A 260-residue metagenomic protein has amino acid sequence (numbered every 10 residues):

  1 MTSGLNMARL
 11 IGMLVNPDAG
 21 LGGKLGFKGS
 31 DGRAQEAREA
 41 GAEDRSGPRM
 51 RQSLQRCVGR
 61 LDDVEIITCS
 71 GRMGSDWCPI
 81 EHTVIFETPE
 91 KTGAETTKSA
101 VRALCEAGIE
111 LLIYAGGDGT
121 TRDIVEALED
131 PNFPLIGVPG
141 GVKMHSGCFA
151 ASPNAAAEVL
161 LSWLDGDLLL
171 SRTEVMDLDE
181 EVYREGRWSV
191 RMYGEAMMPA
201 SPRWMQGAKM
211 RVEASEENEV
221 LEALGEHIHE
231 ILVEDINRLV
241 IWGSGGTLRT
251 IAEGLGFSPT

Functional and structural regions predicted by a protein language model:
G4-E110, A157-E219, A223-H227: ATP/NTP phosphate-donor binding region
P17-G20, S70-S75, I113-R122, V142-K143 (+1 more regions): Gly/Ser/Thr-rich loops at beta-strand to alpha-helix junctions that form or flank small-molecule/cofactor-binding
L25-G26, P79, V125-A127, F149 (+1 more regions): Short amphipathic alpha-helical segments
E65, N132-P134, L239: Proline-centered loop/turn at the N-terminus of a beta-strand
H82-P89, N132-G140, F257-T260: Short hydrophobic/aromatic-enriched beta-strand-loop microsegments
L111, A115, I124-P153: Short, acidic/small-residue loops that bind anionic groups at enzyme active sites
G119-F133, T250-S258: Short Gly/Thr/Asp-enriched flexible loops that form oxyanion-binding sites at enzyme active sites
W204-L248, A252-F257: ATP/pyrophosphate-binding catalytic subdomain of soluble kinases
